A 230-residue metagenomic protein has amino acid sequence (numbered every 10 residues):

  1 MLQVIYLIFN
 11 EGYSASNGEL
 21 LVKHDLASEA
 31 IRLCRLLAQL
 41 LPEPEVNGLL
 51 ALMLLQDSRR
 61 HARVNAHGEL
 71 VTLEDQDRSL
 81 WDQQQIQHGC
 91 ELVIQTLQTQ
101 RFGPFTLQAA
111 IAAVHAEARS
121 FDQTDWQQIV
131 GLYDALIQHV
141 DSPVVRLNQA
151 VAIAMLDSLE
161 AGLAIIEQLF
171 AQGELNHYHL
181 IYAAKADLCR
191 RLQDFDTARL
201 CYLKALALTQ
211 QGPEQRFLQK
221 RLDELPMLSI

Functional and structural regions predicted by a protein language model:
M1-Q127, G131-L132: Amphipathic helix-loop-helix modules that constitute alpha-helical solenoid scaffolds
D57, S120-Q123, L156, L192 (+1 more regions): Structural motif corresponding to the intra-repeat A-B loop/turn of tetratricopeptide repeats
W81, R101, F121, I137-Q138 (+3 more regions): Structural signature of alpha-solenoid helical repeat scaffolds
